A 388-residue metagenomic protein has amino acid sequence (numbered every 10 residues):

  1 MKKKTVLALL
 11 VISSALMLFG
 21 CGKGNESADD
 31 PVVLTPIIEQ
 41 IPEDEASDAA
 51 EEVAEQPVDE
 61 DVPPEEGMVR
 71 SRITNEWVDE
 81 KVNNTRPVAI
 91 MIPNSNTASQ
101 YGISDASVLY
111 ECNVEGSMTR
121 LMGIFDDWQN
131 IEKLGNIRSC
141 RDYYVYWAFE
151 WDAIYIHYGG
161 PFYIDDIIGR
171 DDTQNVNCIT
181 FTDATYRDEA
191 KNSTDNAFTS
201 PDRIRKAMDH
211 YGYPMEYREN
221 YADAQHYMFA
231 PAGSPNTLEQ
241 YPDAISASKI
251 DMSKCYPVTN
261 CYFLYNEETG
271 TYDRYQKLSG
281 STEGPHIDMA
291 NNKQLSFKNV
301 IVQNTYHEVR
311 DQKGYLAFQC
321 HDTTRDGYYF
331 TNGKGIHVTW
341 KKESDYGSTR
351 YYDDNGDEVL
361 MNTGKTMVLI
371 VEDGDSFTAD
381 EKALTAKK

Functional and structural regions predicted by a protein language model:
M1-T5, V11: Positively charged n-region of N-terminal signal peptides that target proteins for export
T5-L7, E26, I73-N75: Sequence-pattern detector for short linear motifs and compositional/periodic biases rather than a specific fold
L9-L10, E43: Compositionally biased, low-complexity segments
M17-G20: C-terminal motif of bacterial Sec signal peptides marking the signal peptidase cleavage site
G22-G24: Bacterial signal peptide processing site
D30-E39, E51-Y110, E115-K388: A surface/extracellular/periplasmic glyco- and lipid-processing/surface-interacting theme
